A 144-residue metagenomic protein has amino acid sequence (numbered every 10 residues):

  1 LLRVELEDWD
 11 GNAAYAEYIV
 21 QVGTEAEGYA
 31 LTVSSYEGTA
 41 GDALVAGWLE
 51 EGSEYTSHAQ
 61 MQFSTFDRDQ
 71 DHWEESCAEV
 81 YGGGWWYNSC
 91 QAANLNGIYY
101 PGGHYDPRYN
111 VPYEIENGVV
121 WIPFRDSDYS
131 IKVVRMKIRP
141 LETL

Functional and structural regions predicted by a protein language model:
L1-L144: Mature extracellular or lumenal effector domains of secreted proteins and single-pass membrane receptors/adhesion
